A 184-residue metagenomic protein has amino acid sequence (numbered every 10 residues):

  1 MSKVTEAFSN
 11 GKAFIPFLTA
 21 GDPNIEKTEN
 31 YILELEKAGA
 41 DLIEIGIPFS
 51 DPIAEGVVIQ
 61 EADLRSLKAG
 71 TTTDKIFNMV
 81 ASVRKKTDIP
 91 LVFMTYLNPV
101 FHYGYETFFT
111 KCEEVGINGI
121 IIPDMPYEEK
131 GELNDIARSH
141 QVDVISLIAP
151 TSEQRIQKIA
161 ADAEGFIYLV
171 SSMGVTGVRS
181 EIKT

Functional and structural regions predicted by a protein language model:
M1-F17, A81-R84: N-terminal amphipathic alpha-helix/helix-capping segment at the start of soluble metabolic enzymes
F14-T28, V92-G104, D143-T151, R179: Active-site mouth loops of central-metabolism enzymes
I15, D41-E44, I121, S146 (+1 more regions): Conserved beta-strand positions in the central sheet of alpha/beta enzyme cores
P16, L35, G46, C112 (+1 more regions): Conserved, mostly hydrophobic/aromatic
G39, C112-N118, R138-V144, A161-Y168: Glycine-enriched alpha-helix->loop->beta-strand junction motifs that scaffold or abut catalytic
L42-I43, I47-F49, V58-I122: Active-site beta->alpha loop and helix N-cap motifs at the rims of alpha/beta catalytic domains
I59-A62, A69, Q157-T184: Glycine/Thr-rich beta-alpha phosphate-binding loop at enzyme active sites
K68-T71, G116-E129, D143-T151, Q157 (+1 more regions): Catalytic beta/alpha-barrel core
